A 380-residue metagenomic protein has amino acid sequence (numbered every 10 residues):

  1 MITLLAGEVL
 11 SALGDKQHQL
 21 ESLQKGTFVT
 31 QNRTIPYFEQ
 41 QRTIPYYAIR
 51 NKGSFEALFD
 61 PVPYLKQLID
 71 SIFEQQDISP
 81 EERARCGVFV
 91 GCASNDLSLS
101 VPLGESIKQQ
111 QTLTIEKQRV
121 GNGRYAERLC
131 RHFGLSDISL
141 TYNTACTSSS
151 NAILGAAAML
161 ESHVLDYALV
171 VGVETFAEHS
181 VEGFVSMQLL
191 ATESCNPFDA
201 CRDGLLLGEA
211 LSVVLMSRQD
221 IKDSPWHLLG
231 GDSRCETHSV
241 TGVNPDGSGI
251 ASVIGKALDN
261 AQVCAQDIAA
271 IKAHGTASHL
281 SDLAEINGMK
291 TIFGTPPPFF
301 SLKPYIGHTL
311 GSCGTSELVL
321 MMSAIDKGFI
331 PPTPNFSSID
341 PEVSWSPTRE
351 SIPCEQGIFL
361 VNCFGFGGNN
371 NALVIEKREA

Functional and structural regions predicted by a protein language model:
M1-I44, L190, S194-A261, A269-A270: Condensing-enzyme catalytic core mediating Claisen C-C bond formation in acyl metabolism
A6, L23, V88, L129 (+9 more regions): Conserved small-residue
L13, Q17-L99, V253-A265: Conserved active-site "lid/cap" helical segment
Q19-E21, S100-T112, L129, M159-S162 (+4 more regions): A glycine- and small-aliphatic-rich helix-loop capping segment at beta-alpha/alpha-beta transitions that lines
I49-D70, L113-R119, L140-N151, D199-S212 (+3 more regions): Active-site pocket-shaping loop/turn-to-helix segments
F89-L140, S281-I292: Active-site-proximal gating segment of KS-fold condensing enzymes and close homologs
N122-Y125, F133, S139-V171, L207-K222 (+3 more regions): Active-site-proximal alpha-helical scaffold in enzymes
V164-S186, A191-C195, R202, G231-P245 (+2 more regions): Acyl-CoA/ACP chain-elongation machinery
